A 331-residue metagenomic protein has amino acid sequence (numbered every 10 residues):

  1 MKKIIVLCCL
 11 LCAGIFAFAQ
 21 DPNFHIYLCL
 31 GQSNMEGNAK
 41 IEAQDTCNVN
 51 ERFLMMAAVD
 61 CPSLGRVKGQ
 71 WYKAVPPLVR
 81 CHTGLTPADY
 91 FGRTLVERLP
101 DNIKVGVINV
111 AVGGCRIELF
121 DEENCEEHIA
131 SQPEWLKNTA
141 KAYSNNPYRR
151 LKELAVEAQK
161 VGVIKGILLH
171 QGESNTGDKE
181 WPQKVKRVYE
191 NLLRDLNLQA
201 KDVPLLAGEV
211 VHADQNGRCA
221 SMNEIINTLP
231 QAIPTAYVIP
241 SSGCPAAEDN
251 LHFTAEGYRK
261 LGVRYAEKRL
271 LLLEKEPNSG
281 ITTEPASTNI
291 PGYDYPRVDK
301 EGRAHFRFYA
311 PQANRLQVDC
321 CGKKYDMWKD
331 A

Functional and structural regions predicted by a protein language model:
M1-D21, E276-T282: Bacterial Sec-dependent N-terminal signal peptides
L11, S33, A111, A310-Q312 (+1 more regions): Short glycine-rich, polar/acidic loop-and-turn segments at beta strand-coil junctions
Q20-P277: Cell-envelope and extracellular/periplasmic
H25-I26, K165, A304-F306, L316: Residue-level detector of short, conserved catalytic/binding motifs and their immediate flanks
L78-T83, G92-E97, G292-K300, D326-K329: Asp/Glu-centered strand-loop micro-motifs enriched in Gly/Pro and often flanked by an aromatic residue
I233, T288-D294, C321-Y325: Short small/polar-residue motifs
G280-Y309: Non-catalytic, glycine-rich low-complexity segments
H305-A331: Aromatic- and glycine-rich beta-strand/loop motifs that create alpha-glucan
